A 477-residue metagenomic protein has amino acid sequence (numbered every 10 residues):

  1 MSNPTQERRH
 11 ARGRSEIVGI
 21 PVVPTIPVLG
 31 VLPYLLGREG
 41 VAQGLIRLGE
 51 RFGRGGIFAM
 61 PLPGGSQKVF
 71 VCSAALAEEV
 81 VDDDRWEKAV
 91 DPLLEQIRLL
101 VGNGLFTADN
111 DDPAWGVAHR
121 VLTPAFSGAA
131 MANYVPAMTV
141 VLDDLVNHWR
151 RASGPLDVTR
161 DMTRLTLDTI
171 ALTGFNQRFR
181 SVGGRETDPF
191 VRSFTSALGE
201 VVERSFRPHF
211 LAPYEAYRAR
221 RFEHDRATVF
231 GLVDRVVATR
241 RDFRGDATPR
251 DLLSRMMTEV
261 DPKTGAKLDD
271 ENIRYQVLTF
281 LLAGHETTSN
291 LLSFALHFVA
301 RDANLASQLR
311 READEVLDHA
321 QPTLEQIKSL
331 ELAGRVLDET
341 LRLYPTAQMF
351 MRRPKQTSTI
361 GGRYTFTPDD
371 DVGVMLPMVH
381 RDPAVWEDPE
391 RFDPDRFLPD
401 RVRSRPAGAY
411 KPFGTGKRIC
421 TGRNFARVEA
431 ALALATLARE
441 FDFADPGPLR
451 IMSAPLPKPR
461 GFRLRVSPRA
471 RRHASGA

Functional and structural regions predicted by a protein language model:
S2-I20, A89-Q96, A114, A130-N290 (+1 more regions): Cytochrome P450 heme-thiolate monooxygenase catalytic core
S2-V101, P113, V117, A132 (+7 more regions): N-terminal membrane-proximal hinge/A-helix region immediately C-terminal to the signal-anchor transmembrane segment
V31-R54, G231, R235, A320-G361: Conserved cytochrome P450 K-helix E-x-x-R motif and the immediately C-terminal K′/meander segment
T287-A300, A433: Short, small-residue alpha-helix embedded
A303-L305, R423-P459: Cytochrome P450 heme-binding "Cys pocket" and the immediately downstream C-terminal segment
V374-R401: Conserved cytochrome P450 K-helix/beta-meander segment immediately N-terminal to the heme-binding cysteine loop
